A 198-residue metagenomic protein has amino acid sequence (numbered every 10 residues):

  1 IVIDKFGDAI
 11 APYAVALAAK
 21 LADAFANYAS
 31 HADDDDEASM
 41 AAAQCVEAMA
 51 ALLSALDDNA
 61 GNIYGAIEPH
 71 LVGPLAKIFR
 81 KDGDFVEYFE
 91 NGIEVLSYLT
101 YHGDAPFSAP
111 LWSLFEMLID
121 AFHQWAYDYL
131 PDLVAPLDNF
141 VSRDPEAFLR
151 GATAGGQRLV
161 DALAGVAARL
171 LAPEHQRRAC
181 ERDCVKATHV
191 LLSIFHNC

Functional and structural regions predicted by a protein language model:
I1-C198: Karyopherin-beta/Importin-beta family HEAT-repeat alpha-solenoid scaffold
